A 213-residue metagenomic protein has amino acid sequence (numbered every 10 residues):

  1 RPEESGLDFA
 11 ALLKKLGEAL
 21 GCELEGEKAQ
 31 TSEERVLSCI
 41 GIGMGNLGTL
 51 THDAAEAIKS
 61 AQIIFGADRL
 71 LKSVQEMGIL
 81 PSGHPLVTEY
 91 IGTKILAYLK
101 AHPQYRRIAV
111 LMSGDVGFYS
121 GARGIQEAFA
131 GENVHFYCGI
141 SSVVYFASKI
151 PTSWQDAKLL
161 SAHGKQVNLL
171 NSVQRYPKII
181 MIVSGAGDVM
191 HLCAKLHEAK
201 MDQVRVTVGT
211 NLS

Functional and structural regions predicted by a protein language model:
R1-I40, V144-S213: Beta-strand/loop-alpha-helix module characteristic of Rossmann-like adenine-cofactor folds
E3-A10, K14-Y137, V144, G164: Class I S-adenosyl-L-methionine
Y137-I140, A186: Amphipathic alpha-helical transducer elements in NTP-driven molecular machines
